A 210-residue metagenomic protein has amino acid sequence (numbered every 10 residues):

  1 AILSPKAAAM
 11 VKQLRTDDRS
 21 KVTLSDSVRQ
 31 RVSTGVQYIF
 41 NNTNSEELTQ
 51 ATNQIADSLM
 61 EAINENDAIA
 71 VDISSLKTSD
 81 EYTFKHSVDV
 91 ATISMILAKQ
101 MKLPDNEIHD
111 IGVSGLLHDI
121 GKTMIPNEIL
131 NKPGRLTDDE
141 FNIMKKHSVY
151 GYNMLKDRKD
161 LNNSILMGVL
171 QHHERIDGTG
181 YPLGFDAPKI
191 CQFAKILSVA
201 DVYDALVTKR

Functional and structural regions predicted by a protein language model:
A1-A51: Membrane-cytosol interface segments
Q30-R210: Histidine- and acidic-residue-rich, metal-dependent catalytic cores
